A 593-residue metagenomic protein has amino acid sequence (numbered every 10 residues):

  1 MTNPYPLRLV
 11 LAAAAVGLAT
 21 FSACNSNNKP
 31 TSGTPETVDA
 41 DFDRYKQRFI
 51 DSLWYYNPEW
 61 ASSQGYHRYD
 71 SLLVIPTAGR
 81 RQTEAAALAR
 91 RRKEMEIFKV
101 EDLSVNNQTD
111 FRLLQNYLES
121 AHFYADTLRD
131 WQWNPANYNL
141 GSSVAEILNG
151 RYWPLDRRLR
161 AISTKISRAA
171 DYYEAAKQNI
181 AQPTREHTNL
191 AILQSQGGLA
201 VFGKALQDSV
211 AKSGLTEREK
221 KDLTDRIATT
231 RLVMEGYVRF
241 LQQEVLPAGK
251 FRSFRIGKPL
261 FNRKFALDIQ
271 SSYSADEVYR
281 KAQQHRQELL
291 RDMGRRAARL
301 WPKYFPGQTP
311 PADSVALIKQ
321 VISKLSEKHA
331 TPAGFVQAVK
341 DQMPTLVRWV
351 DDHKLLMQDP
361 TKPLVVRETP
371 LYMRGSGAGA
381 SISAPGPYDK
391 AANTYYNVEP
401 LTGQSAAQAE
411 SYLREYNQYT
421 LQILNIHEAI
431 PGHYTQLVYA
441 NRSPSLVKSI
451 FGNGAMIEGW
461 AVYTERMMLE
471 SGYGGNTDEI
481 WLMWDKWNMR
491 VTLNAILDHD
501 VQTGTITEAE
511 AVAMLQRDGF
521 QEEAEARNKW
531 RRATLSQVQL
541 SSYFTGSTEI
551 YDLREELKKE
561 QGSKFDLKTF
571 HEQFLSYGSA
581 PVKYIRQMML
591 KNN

Functional and structural regions predicted by a protein language model:
T2-L11: Bacterial N-terminal signal peptides that target proteins for export
A14-V16: Gram-negative bacterial Sec-dependent N-terminal signal peptides
C24-N593: N-terminal maturation segment of proteins
